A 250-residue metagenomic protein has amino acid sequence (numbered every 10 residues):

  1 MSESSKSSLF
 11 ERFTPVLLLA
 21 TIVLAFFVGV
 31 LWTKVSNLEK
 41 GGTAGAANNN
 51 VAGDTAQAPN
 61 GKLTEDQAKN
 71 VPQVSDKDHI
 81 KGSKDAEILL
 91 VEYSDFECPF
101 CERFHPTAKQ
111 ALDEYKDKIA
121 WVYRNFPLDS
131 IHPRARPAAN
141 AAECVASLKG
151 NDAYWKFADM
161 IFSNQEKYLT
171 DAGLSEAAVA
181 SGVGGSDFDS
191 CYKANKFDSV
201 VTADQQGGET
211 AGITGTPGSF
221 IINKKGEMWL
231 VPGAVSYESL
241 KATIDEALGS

Functional and structural regions predicted by a protein language model:
S2-T43, S175-S250: C-terminal cap of thioredoxin/glutaredoxin-like
L38-P72: N-terminal, intrinsically disordered, polar/charged segments of Gram-positive cell-envelope systems that serve as
K62-V71, K77, R134-P137, S239-A242: Extracytoplasmic/periplasmic mature domains of Sec-exported, cell-envelope-associated bacterial proteins
V71-I88, D113: A short beta-strand-turn-helix
S75-D78, T107-A108, Q205-Q206: A generic local structural motif
I80-K81, Y168, V231: Short clusters of hydrophobic/aromatic residues that line enzyme substrate/ligand-binding pockets
S83, E92, G233: Conserved strand-loop elements at the edges of beta-sheets that form or border functional pockets
A86, V91-F96, E102-V179, A211-T214: Structural alpha/beta surface segment adjacent to cysteine/selenocysteine redox centers across thiol/disulfide enzymes
